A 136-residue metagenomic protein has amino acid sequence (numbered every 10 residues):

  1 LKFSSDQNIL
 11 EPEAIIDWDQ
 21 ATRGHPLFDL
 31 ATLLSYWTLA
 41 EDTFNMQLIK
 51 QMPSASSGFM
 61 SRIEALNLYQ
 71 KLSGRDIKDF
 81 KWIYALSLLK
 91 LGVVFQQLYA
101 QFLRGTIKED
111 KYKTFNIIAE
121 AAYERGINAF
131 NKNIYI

Functional and structural regions predicted by a protein language model:
L1-F28, T32-L34: Active-site acidic catalytic loop and adjacent metal/ATP-binding pocket of ATP-dependent phosphoryl transfer enzymes
K2-E13, G74-K78, N133-I136: Conserved NTP-binding catalytic cores of kinases and kinase-like/nucleotidyltransferase enzymes across multiple kinase
Q7, T22, S57-S61, I118: A generic short alpha-helical patch detector that favors 3-5-residue windows in or near N-terminal regions
A14-D17, Y84, K90-V93: Short beta-strand segments
Q20, S35-L39, N131: A generic structural signal for secondary-structure junctions that act as hinges or helix/strand caps at the edges
L27-S73, S87-G105: Active-site activation/catalytic loop segments of kinase-like enzymes and analogous catalytic loops in related
R75-S87: All-alpha amphipathic helical-bundle segments outside canonical DNA-binding/catalytic cores that form hydrophobic
V93, Q97-I136: Regulatory N- and C-terminal appendages and interdomain linkers associated with kinase/kinase-like NTP transferase
